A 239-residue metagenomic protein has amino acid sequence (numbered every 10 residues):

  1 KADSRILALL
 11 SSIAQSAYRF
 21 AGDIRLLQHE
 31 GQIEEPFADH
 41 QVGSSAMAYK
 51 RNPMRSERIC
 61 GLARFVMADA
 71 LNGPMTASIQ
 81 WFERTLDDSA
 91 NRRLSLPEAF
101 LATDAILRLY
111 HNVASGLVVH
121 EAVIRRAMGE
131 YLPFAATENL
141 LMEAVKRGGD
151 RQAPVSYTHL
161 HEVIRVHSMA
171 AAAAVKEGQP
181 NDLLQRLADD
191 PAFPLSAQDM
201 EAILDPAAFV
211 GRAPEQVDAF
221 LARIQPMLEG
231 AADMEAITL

Functional and structural regions predicted by a protein language model:
K1-L101, R108-M142, Q198-A208, M234-L239: Conserved catalytic-core motifs characterized by acidic clusters
M142, K146-G149, A171, Q216: Family-specific signature for flavin-dependent thymidylate synthase
Y157-H159: Conserved small/polar residues in nucleotide/adenosyl-binding loops
V163-A170: Active/binding-pocket-proximal capping segment
G178-L184: Nucleotide-binding motor/catalytic cores of P-loop/tubulin-like NTPases across gene-expression machines
L184-L239: Short, amphipathic C-terminal "tail helix"
